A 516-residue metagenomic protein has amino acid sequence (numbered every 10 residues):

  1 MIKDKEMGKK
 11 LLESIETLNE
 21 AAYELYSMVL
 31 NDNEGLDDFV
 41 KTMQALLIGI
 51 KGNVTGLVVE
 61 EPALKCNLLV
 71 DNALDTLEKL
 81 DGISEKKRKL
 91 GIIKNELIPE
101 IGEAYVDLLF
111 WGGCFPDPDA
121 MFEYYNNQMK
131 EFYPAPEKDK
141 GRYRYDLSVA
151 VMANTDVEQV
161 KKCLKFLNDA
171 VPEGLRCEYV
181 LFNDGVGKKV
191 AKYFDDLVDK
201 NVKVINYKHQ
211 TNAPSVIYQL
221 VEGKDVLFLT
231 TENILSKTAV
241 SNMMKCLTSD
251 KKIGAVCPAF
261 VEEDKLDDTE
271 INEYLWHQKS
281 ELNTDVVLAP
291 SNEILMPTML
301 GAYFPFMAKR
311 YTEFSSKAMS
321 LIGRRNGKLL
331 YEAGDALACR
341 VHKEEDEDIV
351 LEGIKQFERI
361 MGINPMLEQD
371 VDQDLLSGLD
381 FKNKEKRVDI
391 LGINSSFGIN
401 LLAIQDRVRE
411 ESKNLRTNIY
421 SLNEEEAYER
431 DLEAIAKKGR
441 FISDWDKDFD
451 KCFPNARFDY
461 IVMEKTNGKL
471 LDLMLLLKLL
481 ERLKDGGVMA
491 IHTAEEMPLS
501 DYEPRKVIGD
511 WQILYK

Functional and structural regions predicted by a protein language model:
P116-F166: N-proximal low-complexity "stem/linker" segments adjacent to membrane-targeting elements
Y125-D146, G254, D268-L295, L300 (+3 more regions): C-terminal, non-catalytic tails of nucleotide-sugar-dependent glycosyltransferases
L147-Q159, C163, A170, F182 (+3 more regions): A conserved hydrophobic helix/loop-capping motif in glycosyltransferases and polysaccharide synthases
L167-Y207, A436: Acidic donor-binding segment of Leloir-type glycosyltransferases
S215-D225: Active-site nucleotide-sugar/metal-binding loop of Leloir-type enzymes
G223-I234: Short beta-strand-to-loop acidic/aromatic patch adjacent to the donor-nucleotide binding site
I234, T238-E270: Conserved donor NDP-sugar-binding/catalytic core segment of glycosyltransferases
S291-A336: A short, conserved alpha-helix in the catalytic core of glycosyltransferases
